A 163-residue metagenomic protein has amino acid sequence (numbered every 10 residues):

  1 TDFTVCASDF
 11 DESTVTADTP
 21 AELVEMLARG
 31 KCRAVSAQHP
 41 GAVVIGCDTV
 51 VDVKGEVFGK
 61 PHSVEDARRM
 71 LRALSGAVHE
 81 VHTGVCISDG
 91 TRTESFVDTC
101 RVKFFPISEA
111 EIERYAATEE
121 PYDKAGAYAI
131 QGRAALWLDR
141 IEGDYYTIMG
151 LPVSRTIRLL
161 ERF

Functional and structural regions predicted by a protein language model:
T1-C6, R162-F163: N-terminal G-site helix/loop of the GST-like fold
T1-D2, D11, A77, T118: A short linear boundary/processing microfeature
A7-S13: Short, acidic/turn-prone active-site loops that include or flank metal/cofactor- and phosphate-binding residues
A17-F163: Anionic-ligand binding patches
